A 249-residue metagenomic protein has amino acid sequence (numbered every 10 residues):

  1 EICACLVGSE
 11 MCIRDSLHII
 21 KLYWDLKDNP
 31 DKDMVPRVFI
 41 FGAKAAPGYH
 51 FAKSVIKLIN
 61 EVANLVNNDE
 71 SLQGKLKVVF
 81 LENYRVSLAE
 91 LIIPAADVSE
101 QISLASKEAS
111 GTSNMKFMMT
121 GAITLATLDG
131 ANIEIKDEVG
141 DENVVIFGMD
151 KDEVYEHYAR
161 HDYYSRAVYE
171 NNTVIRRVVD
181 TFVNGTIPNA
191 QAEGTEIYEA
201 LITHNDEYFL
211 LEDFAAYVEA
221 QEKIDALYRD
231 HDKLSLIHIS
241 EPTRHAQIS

Functional and structural regions predicted by a protein language model:
E1-G8, C12-I13, I237-H238, H245-I248: Single conserved hydrophobic/aromatic residue that forms the stacking wall/gate of nucleotide- or nucleobase-binding
E10, R14-E90: Long, K/E/R/D-enriched contiguous segments that form extended
F41-A43, Y228-D232, S249: Histidine-centered catalytic/metal-binding microenvironments
F41-G42, F80-N83, Q101-L104, A126-L128: Short His-Asn-centered micro-motif
H50, S87-L91, Y155-Y158, T243: Short, solvent-exposed polar/charged micro-motifs at secondary-structure junctions
G74-K75, V98-E100: Short, basic, glycine/proline-bearing loop/turn elements
P94-A95, I102-L236: Catalytic binding pocket for nucleotide-activated donors in carbohydrate/polymer assembly enzymes
